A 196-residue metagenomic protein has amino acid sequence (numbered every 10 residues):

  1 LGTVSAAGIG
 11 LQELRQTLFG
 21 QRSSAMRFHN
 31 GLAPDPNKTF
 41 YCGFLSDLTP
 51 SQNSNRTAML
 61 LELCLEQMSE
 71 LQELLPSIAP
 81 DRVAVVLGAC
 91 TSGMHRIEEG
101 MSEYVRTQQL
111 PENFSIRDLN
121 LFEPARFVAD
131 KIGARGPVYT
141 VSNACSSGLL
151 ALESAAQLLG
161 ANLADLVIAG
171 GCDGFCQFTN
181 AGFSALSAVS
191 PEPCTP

Functional and structural regions predicted by a protein language model:
L1-V138, Q157, C176, G182-P196: Conserved "HGTGT" condensation-loop signature of ketosynthase/thiolase-family condensing enzymes that catalyze
P80, A164-D165: Short, high-confidence coil segments that cap the C-terminus of an alpha-helix and link into the following beta-strand
G88, S142, G170: Conserved residues at the C-terminal ends of beta-strands
G148: Short conserved active-site loop signatures built around small residues
A151: Active-site histidine-anchored catalytic micro-motif
S154: Internal active-site segments that recognize and position negatively charged phosphoryl groups and nucleotide moieties
L159-L163: Basic phosphate/pyrophosphate-binding loop/patch that engages nucleotide-derived ligands
D165-L166, G171-C176: Glycine-rich anion/phosphate-binding loop at the beta-strand->alpha-helix junction
